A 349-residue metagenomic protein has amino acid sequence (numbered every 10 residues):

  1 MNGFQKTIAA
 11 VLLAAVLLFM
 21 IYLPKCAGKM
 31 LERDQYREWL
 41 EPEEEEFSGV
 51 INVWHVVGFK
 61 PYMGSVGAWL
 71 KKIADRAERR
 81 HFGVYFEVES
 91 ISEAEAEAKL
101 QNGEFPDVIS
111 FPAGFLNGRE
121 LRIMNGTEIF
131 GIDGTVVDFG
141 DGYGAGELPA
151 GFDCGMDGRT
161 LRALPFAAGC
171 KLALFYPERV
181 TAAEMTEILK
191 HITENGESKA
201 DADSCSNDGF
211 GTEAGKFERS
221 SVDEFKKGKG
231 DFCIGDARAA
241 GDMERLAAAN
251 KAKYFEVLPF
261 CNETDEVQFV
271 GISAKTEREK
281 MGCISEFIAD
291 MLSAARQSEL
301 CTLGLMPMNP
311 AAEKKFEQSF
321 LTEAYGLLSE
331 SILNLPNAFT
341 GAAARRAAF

Functional and structural regions predicted by a protein language model:
M1-F115: Conserved N-terminal structural module of periplasmic/extracytoplasmic solute-binding proteins
S48, F82-Y85, E104-D107, T160 (+4 more regions): Loop/turn elements at helix/coil->beta-strand transitions in domains of secreted/extracellular proteins
V66, C301-F349: C-terminal capping/gating helix-and-loop segments adjacent to ligand/active sites or protein-protein/ligand interfaces
V88, D107-F111, A163-P165, L172-F175 (+2 more regions): Structural recognition of the beta-strand scaffold that forms the well-ordered cores of secreted hydrolase catalytic
E93-A96, I192-Y254: Extracytoplasmic ligand-binding clamshell segments of periplasmic binding protein
F111-A173, Y254-V257: Hinge/lid segment of periplasmic solute-binding proteins
P177, T186-T193, V222, K226 (+2 more regions): Non-transmembrane alpha-helical segments in soluble domains of secreted/periplasmic/extracellular proteins
L246-M308: Extracytoplasmic/periplasmic substrate-recognition and gating elements
